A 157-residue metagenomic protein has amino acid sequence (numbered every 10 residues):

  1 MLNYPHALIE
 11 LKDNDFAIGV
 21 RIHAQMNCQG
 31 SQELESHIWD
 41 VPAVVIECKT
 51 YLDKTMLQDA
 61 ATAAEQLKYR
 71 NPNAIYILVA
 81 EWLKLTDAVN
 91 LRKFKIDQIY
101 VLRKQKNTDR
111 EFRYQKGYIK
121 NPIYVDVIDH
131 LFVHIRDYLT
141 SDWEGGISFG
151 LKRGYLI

Functional and structural regions predicted by a protein language model:
M1-S36: Active-site metal-binding core of divalent-cation-utilizing nuclease and nuclease-like domains
I9-N14, D53-M56, Y124: Phosphate/oxyanion-binding active-site loops and adjacent basic polyanion-contact surfaces
F16-I18, P42-T50, A60: Conserved catalytic cores of phosphodiester-cleaving nucleases, focusing on short active-site segments
Q25-Q29, Y51-T62, Y69: Active-site-adjacent loop/helix micro-motif of nuclease/hydrolase catalytic cores
H37-D40, R70: Flexible, charged surface loops at secondary-structure boundaries
I46-Y51, L78-W82: Short His-Asn-centered micro-motif
A61-Q66, K93-K95: Short, solvent-exposed amphipathic alpha-helical segments in soluble enzyme and RNA/protein-processing domains
R70-I75, A80-I157: C-terminal tail/extension regions appended to the core domain(s) of diverse proteins
